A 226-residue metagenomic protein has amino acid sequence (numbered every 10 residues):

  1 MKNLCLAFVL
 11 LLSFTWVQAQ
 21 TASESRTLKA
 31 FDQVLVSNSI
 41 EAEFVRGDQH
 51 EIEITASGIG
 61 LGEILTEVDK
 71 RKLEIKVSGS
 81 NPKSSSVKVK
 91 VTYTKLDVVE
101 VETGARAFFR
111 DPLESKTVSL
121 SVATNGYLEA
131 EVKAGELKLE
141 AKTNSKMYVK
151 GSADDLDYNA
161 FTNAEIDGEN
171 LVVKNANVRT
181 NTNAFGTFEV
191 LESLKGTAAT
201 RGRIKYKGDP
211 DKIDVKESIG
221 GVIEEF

Functional and structural regions predicted by a protein language model:
M1-F226: Intrinsically disordered, low-complexity terminal regions
